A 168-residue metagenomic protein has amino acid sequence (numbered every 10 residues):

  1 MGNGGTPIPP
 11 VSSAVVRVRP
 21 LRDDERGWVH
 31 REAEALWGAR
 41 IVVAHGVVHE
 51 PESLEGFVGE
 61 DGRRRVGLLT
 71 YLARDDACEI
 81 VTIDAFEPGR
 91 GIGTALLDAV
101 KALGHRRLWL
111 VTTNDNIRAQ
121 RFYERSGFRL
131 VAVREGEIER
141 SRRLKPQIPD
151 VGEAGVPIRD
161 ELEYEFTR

Functional and structural regions predicted by a protein language model:
M1-D24, F166-R168: Conserved N-terminal entry element of GNAT/NAT acetyltransferase domains
R17, E55, R107-L108: Short active-site oxyanion
P20-P88, T94-D98, T167: Acetyl-CoA-dependent GNAT
G89-A102, R121-R125: Conserved acetyl-CoA-binding loop-helix of GNAT-fold acetyltransferases
L103-R118: Conserved GNAT acetyl-CoA-binding A-motif
T113-N116, G136-R168: C-terminal "cap" of GNAT-fold acetyltransferases
E124-E139: Short, hydrophobic/π-rich interface segment
